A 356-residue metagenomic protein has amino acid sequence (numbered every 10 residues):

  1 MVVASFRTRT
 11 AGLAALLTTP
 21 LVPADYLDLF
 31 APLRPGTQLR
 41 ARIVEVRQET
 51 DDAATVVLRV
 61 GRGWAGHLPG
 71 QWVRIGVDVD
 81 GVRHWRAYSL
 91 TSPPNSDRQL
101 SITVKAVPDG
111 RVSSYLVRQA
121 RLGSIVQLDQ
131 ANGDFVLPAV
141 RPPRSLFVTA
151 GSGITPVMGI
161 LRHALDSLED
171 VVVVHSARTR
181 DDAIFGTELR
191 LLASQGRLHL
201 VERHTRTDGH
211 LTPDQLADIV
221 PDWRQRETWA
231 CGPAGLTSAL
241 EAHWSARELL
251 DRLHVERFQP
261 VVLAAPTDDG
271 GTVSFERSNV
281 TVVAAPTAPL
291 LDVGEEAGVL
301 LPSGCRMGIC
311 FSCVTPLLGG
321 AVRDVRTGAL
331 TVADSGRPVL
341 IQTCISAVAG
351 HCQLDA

Functional and structural regions predicted by a protein language model:
M1-P35, R42, A349, D355: Iron-sulfur (Fe-S) cluster-binding modules
A4, T8, Y115-N279, V283: FNR/FR-type flavoprotein reductase catalytic core
Y26-N132, V136, P142-P143, A177-T179 (+2 more regions): Ferredoxin-reductase
P69-Q71, A264-G271, I309-C310: A short, compositionally biased
P156, V299-T327, A333-G350: Local cysteine-cluster metal-coordination motifs and their immediate loop/turn environment, predominantly Fe-S cluster
H175, F185, E202-R203, F275-T281 (+3 more regions): Short histidine
T272-A297, L318-T327: Short, charged low-complexity linear segments at domain edges
